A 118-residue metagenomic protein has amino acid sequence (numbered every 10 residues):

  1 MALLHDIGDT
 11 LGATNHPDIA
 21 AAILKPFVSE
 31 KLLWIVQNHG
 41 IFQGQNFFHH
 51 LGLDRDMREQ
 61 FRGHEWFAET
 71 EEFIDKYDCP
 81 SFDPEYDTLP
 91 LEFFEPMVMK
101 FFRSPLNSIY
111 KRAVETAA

Functional and structural regions predicted by a protein language model:
M1-A20, V36-G40: His-Asp-centered metal-binding catalytic motifs of divalent-metal-dependent phosphohydrolases/nucleases
T14, P26-W34, N38-A118: Divalent metal-dependent phosphate-bond-processing catalytic cores, especially two-metal-ion Mg2+/Mn2+ enzymes that act
